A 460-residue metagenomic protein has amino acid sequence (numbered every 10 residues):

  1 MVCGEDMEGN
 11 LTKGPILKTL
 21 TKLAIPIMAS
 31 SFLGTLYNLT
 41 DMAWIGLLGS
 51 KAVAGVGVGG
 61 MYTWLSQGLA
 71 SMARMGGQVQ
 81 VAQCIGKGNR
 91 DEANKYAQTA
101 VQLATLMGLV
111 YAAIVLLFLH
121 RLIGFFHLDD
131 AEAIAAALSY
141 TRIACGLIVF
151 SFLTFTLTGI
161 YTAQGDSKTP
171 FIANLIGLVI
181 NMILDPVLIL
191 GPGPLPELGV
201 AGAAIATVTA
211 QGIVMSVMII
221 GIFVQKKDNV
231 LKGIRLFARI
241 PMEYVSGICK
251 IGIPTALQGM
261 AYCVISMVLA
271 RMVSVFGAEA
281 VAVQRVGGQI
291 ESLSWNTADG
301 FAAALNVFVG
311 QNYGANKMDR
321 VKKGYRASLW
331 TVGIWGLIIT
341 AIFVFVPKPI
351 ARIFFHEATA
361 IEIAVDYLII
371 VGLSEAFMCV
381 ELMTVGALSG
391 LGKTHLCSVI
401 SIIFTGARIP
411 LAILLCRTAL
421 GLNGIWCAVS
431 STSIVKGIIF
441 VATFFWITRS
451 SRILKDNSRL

Functional and structural regions predicted by a protein language model:
M1-A24, V81-V149, L195-I253, V309-S374 (+1 more regions): Short alpha-helical transmembrane segments in multi-pass integral membrane proteins
K13, L17-L36, T40, Y62-L69 (+8 more regions): Residue-level signal for short hydrophobic patches within transmembrane helices of multi-pass membrane transporters
K22-D41, I143, G177, A210-V214 (+4 more regions): Transmembrane helical elements of multi-pass membrane transporters/channels
F32, L36-A54, I123-A131, V187-L198 (+4 more regions): Helix-terminus/linker motif at the lipid-water interface of multi-pass membrane proteins
S50-M61, A137, T141, A204 (+3 more regions): Small-residue hotspots at the loop-to-helix junctions and early N-terminal turns of transmembrane alpha-helices
V53-A113, S151-P170, A270, V283-P347 (+2 more regions): Small-residue-rich hydrophobic transmembrane alpha-helices
L65-G68, A112, N181-P186, M215-I219 (+4 more regions): Hydrophobic transmembrane alpha-helices of multi-pass small-molecule transporters
S71-R74, A144-T162, P170-L178, A203-M218 (+4 more regions): Short runs within selected transmembrane alpha-helices of multi-pass transporters and secretion channels
